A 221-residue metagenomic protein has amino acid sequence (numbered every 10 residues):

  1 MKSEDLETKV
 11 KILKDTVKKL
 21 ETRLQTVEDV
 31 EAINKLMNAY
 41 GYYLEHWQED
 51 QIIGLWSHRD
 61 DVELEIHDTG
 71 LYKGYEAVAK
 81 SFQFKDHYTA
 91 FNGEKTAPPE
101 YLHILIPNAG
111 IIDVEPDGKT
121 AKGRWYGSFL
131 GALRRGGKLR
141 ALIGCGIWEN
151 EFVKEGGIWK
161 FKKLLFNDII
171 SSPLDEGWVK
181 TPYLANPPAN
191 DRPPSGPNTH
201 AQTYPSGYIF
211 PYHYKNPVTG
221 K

Functional and structural regions predicted by a protein language model:
M1-Y42, H46, D50, G54-L55: Short, low-complexity N-terminal intrinsically disordered segments enriched in polar/charged residues
D5, T120-R124, C145-W178: Short beta-strand edge/turn micro-motifs at domain boundaries
E49-F129: A solvent-exposed, acidic/Ser-Thr-rich amphipathic alpha-helical stretch
H87-K95, Y126-G136, I147, Y183-A185 (+1 more regions): Extracellular/periplasmic carbohydrate-active domains that bind, remodel, or depolymerize complex polysaccharides
T96-P99, G136-A141, V153: Short aromatic-glycine motifs in intrinsically disordered, low-complexity regions
L105-P107, L142-W148: Short, surface-exposed coil-to-beta transition loops
L130-L142, I170-S172: Short, cysteine-centered beta-strand-loop-beta hairpins and adjacent loop/turn segments enriched in charged/polar
I169-S171, W178-K221: A hydrophobic membrane-anchoring alpha-helix module
